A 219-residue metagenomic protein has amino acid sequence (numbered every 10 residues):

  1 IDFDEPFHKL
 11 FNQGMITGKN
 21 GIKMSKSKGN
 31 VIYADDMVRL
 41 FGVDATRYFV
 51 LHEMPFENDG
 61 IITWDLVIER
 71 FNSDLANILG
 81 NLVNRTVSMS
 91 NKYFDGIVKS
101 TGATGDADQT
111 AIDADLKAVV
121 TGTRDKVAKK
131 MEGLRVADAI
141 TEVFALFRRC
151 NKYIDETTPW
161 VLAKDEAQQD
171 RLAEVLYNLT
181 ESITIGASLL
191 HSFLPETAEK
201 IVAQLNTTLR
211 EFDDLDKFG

Functional and structural regions predicted by a protein language model:
I1-H8, G18, G133, F193: Secondary-structure transition/capping motifs at alpha-helix termini and the adjoining loop/turn into the next element
F3, K26, M37-R39, V67-I78 (+4 more regions): Secondary-structure capping and boundary motifs in well-ordered enzyme cores
P6-N12, V202-Q204: Beta-strand segments within the central parallel beta-sheet cores of soluble alpha/beta enzyme folds
I16-N20, M24-G105, T208-G219: Catalytic adenosine-cofactor/nucleotide-binding cores of aminoacyl-tRNA synthetases and other
D59-W64, T121-K129: Short, charged/polar, low-complexity loop and linker segments that flank or interrupt alpha-helical bundles
G60, K129, G133-R135, F144-G219: Basic, alpha-helical terminal appendages of large translation-related enzymes
A76, G80-S90, I140, F144-F147 (+2 more regions): Short, hydrophobic, well-ordered secondary-structure elements
V83-V127, N151-Q168: Conserved, charged catalytic cores of large soluble enzymes
